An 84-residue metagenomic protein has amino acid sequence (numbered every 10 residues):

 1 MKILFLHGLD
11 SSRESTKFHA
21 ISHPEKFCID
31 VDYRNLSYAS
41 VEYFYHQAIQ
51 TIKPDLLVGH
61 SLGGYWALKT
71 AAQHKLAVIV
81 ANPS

Functional and structural regions predicted by a protein language model:
M1-K53: Active-site catalytic motif of lipid deacylating hydrolases and related acyltransferases
V58-A67: Gly/Ala-rich beta-loop-alpha elbow adjacent to hydrolase catalytic centers
T70-H74: Aromatic pocket-lining residues of Rossmann-like dinucleotide-binding sites
A81-N82: Alpha/beta-hydrolase-fold catalytic nucleophile elbow
